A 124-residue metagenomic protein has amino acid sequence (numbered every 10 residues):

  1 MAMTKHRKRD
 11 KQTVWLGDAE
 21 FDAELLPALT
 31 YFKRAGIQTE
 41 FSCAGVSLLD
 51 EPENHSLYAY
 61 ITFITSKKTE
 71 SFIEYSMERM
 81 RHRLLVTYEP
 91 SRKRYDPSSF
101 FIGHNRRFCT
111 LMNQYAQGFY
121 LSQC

Functional and structural regions predicted by a protein language model:
M1-C124: Structured alpha/beta or helical-core interaction and ligand-binding surfaces enriched in interleaved
